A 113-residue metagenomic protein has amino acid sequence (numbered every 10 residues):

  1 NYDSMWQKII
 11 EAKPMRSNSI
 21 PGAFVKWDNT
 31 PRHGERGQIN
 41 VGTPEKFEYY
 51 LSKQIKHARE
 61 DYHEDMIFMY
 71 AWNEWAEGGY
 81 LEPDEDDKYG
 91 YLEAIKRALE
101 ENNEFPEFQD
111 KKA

Functional and structural regions predicted by a protein language model:
N1-E45: Aromatic-lined glycan-binding groove of carbohydrate-active enzymes
W6-I10, L51-K56, L92, K96: Generic structural signal for well-ordered alpha-helices, preferentially at hydrophobic/aromatic core positions
T43-D86, L99-Q109: Substrate-binding cleft of secreted/luminal carbohydrate-active enzymes
E85-E93: Short, electropositive alpha-helical surface patch
